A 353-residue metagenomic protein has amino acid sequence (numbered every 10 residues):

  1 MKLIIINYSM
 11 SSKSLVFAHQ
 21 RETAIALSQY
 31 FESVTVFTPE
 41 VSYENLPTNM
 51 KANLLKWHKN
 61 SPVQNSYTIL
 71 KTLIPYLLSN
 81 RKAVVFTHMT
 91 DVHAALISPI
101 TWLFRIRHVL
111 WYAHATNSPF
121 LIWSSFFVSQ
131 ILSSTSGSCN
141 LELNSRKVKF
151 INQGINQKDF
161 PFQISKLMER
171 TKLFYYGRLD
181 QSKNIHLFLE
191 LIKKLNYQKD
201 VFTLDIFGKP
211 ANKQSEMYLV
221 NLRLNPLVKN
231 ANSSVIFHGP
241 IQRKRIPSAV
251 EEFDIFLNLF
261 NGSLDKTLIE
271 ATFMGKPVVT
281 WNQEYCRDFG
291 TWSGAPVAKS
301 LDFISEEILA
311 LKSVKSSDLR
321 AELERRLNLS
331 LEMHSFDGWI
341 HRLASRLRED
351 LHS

Functional and structural regions predicted by a protein language model:
M1-S42, Q198, D337, H352-S353: N-terminal subdomain of nucleotide-sugar transferases
I4, K166-K183, F188-K193, L204-D205: Conserved donor-binding/catalytic core segment of Leloir-type glycosyltransferases
Y30, Q163, K299-D302, S313-R348: A charged, aromatic-enriched C-terminal amphipathic alpha-helix characteristic of glycosyltransferases across folds
V41, T203-N221, G239: Glycosyltransferase donor-sugar binding loop
K56, A115-S118, F126-F162: Donor nucleotide-sugar binding/catalytic pocket of nucleotide-sugar-dependent glycosyltransferases
T87-A94, Y112-H114: Short His-centered aromatic/hydrophobic patch
L219-P240: Nucleotide-activated donor-binding/catalytic signature segment of Leloir-type glycosyltransferases, i.e., the conserved
E251-S263, K276: Acidic donor-binding loop of glycosyltransferase active sites
